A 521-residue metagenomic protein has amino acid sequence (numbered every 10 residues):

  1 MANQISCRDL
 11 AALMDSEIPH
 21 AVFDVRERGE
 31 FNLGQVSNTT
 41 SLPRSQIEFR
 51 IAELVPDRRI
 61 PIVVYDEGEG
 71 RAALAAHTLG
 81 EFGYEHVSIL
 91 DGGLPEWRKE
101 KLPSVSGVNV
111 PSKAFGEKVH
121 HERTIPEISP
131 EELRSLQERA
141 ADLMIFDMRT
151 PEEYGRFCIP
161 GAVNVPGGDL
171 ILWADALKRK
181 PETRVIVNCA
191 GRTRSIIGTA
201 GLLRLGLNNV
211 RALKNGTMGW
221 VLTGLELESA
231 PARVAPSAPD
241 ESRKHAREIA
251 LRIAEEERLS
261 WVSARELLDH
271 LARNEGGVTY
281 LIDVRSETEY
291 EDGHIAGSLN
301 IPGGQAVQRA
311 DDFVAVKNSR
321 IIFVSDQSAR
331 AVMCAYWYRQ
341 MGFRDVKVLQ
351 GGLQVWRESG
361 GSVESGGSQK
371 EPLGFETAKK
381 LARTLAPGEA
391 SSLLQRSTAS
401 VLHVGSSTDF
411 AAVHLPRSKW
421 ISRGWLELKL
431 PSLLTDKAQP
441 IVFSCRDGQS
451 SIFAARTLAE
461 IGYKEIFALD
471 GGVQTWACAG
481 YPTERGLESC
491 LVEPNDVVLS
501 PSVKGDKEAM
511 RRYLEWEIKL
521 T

Functional and structural regions predicted by a protein language model:
M1-A21, V25-M144, M148-Y280, V284-S400 (+1 more regions): Rhodanese-like catalytic fold shared by cysteine-dependent sulfurtransferases and DSP/PTP-type phosphatases
